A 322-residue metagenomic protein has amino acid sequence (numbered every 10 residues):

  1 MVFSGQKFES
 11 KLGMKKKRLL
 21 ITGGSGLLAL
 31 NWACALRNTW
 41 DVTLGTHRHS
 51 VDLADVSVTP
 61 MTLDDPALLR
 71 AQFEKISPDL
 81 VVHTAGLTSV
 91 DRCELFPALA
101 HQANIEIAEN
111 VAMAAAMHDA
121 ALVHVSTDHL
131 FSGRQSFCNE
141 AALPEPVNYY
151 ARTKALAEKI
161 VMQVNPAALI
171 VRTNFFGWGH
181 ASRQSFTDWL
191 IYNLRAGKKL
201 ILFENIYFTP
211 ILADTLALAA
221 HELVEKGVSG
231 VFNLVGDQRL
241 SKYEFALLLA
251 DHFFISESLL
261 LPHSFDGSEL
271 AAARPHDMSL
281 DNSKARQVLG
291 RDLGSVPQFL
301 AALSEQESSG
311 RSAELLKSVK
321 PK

Functional and structural regions predicted by a protein language model:
F3-G5, S295-K322: Amphipathic terminal alpha-helices
K17-T39: N-terminal Rossmann NAD(P)H-binding glycine-rich loop of SDR-like oxidoreductase domains
M61-A103: NAD(P)H-binding glycine-rich loop region in Rossmannoid oxidoreductase-like domains and their noncatalytic homologs
V81, L95-V123: NAD(P)-cofactor binding segment of oxidoreductase domains
Q102, E106-I107, L130-V171, F175-G177: Catalytic helix-loop patch of NAD(P)-dependent Rossmann-fold dehydrogenases
K159-F208, T215: NAD(P)-dependent short-chain dehydrogenase/reductase
L202-Y207, F232-L240, V288: Glycine-rich Rossmann NAD(P)(H)-binding loop
A219, K226-L270, R311-K317: Mid/C-terminal beta-alpha module of Rossmann-like enzyme folds, strongest in SDR-family dehydrogenases/epimerases
